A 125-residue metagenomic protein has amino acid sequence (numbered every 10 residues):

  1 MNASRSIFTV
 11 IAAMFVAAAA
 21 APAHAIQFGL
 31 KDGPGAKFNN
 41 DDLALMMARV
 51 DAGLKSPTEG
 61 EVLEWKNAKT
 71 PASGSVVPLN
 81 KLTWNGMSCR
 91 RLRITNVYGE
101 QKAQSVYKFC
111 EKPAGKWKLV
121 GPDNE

Functional and structural regions predicted by a protein language model:
M1-R5: Positively charged n-region of N-terminal signal peptides that target proteins for export
T9-A18: Bacterial N-terminal signal peptides
A21-N67: N-terminal trafficking/processing presequences and adjacent post-cleavage segments of proteins routed to secretion
G60, M87-C89, Q104: Extracytoplasmic
E64-W65, R91-V97: Short beta-strand segments that buttress and anchor functional surface loops
K69-S88: Surface-exposed, charged secondary-structure patches
V76-K81, R93-T95, S105-C110: Hydrophobic/aromatic beta-strand elements that line small-molecule binding cavities or substrate pockets in beta-rich
P113-N124: Short beta-strand edge/turn micro-motifs at domain boundaries
